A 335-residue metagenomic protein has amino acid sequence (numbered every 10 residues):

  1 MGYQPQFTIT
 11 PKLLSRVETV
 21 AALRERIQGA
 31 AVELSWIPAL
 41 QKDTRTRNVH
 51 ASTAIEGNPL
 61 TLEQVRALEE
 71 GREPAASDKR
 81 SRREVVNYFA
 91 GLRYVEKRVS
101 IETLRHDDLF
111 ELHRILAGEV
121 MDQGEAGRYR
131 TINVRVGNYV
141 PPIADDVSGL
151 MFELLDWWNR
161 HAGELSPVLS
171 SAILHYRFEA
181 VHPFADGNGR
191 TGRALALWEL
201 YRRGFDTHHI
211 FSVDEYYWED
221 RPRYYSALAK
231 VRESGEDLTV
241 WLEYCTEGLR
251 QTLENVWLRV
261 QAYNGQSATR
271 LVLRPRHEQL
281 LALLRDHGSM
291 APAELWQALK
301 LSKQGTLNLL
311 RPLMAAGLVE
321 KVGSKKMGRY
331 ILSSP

Functional and structural regions predicted by a protein language model:
M1-P335: FIC/Doc superfamily catalytic core
